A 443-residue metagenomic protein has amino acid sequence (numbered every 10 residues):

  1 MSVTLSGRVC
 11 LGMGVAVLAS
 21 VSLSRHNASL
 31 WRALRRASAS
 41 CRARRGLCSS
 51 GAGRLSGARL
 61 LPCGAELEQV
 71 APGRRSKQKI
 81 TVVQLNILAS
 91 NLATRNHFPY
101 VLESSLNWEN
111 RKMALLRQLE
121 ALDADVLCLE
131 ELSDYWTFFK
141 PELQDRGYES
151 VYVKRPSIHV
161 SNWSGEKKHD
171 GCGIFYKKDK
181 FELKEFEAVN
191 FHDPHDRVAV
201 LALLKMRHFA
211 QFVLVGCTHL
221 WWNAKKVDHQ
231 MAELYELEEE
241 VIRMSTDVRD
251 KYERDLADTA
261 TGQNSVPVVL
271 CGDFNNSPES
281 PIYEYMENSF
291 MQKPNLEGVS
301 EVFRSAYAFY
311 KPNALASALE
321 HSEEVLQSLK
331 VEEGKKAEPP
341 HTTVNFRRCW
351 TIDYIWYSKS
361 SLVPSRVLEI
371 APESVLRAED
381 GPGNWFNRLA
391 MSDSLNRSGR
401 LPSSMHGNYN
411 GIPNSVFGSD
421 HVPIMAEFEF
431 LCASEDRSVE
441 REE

Functional and structural regions predicted by a protein language model:
S2-E149, V153-D170, L234-E236, R243 (+4 more regions): N-terminal, active-site-proximal structural segment of metallo-dependent hydrolase catalytic domains
V3, L47-G73, D125, Y135 (+3 more regions): Metal-dependent phosphoester-hydrolase catalytic domains
G51-K79, E120, V126-D228, V299 (+5 more regions): Structured beta-strand-rich core segments of catalytic domains in phosphoester-bond hydrolases
L85, L129-E130, T218, C271-D273: Active-site flanking residues adjacent to catalytic metal/cofactor-binding acidic residues
L85-N86, L115, L119, F175 (+6 more regions): Generic structural signal for small/hydrophobic residues in well-ordered secondary structure, especially within
L88, S133, W221, F274-S277: Catalytic metal-binding/acid-base residues of hydrolase active sites
L220-E239, E279: Active-site-proximal segments of metal-dependent phosphoesterases and phosphodiesterases across multiple
